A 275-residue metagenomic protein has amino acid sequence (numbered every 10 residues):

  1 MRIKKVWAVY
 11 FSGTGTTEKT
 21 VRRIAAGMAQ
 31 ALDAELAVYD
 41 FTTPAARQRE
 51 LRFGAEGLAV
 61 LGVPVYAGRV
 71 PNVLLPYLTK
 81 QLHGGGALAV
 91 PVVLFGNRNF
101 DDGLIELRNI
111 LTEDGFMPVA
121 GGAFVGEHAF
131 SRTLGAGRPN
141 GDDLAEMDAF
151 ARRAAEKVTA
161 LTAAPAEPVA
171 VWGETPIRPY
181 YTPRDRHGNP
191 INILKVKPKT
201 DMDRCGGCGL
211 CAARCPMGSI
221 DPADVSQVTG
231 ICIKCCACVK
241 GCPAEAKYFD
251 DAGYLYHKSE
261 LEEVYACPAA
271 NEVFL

Functional and structural regions predicted by a protein language model:
M1-K19, R23-T43, R49-I191, D250-L275: FMN-binding flavodoxin-like domain, especially the glycine-rich phosphate-binding loop
P176-M217: Acidic, Ser/Thr-rich low-complexity intrinsically disordered segments
T200-D201, G206-I233, A237-L255: Iron-sulfur cluster-binding cysteine motifs and their immediate structural context in ferredoxin-like electron-transfer
